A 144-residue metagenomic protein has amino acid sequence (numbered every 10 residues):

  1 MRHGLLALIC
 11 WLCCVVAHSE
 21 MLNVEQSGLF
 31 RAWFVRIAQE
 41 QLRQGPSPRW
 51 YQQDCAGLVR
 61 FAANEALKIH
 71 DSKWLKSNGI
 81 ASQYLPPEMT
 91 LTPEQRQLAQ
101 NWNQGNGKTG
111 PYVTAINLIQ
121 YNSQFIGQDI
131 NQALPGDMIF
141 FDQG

Functional and structural regions predicted by a protein language model:
M1-G4: Positively charged n-region of N-terminal signal peptides that target proteins for export
L12-A17: N-terminal signal peptide c-region/cleavage motif recognized by signal peptidases
H18-R43: Non-catalytic ligand/cofactor/substrate-binding and regulatory segments of enzyme domains
Q41-W50, S123-G127: Second-shell loop/turn segments in exported
R43, R60-D71, F141: Sec-exported extracytoplasmic/periplasmic mature domains
P48-A66: Active-site nucleophilic cysteine motif
D71-A81: Short acidic alpha-helical/loop segments enriched in Asp/Glu that coordinate divalent cations
Q83-G144: ...with weaker cross-activation on analogous glycine-rich loops/strands in unrelated enzymes
